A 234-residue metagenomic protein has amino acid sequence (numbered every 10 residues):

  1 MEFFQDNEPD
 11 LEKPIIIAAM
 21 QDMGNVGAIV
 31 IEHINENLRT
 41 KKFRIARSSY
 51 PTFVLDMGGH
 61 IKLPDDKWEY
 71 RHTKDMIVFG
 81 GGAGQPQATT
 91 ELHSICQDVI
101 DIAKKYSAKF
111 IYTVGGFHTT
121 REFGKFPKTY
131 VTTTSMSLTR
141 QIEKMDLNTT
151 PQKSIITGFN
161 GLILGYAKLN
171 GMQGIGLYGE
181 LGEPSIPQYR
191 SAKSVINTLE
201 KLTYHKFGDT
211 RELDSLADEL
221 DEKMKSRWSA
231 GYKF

Functional and structural regions predicted by a protein language model:
M1-A83: N-terminal short beta-loop-beta anion/metal-coordinating cradle
M20-V26, P86, G116-R121, T157 (+1 more regions): Gly/Ser/Thr-rich loops at beta-strand to alpha-helix junctions that form or flank small-molecule/cofactor-binding
E32-E36, C96-Q97, A192-V195: Short, solvent-exposed amphipathic alpha-helical segments in soluble enzyme and RNA/protein-processing domains
K41, D98-I111, K168-Q173, L202-K206: Secondary-structure boundary elements
I77-F79, Y112, Q173-Y178: Hydrophobic/aromatic beta-strand patches that form the interior of the parallel beta-sheet core in alpha/beta enzyme
P86-S137: Internal, conserved structured core segments that host functional sites
T120-T198, Y232: Catalytic cores of processing enzymes, dominated by hydrolases/peptidases, characterized by acidic/His-rich
P184-F234: A conserved C-terminal secondary-structure "cap"
